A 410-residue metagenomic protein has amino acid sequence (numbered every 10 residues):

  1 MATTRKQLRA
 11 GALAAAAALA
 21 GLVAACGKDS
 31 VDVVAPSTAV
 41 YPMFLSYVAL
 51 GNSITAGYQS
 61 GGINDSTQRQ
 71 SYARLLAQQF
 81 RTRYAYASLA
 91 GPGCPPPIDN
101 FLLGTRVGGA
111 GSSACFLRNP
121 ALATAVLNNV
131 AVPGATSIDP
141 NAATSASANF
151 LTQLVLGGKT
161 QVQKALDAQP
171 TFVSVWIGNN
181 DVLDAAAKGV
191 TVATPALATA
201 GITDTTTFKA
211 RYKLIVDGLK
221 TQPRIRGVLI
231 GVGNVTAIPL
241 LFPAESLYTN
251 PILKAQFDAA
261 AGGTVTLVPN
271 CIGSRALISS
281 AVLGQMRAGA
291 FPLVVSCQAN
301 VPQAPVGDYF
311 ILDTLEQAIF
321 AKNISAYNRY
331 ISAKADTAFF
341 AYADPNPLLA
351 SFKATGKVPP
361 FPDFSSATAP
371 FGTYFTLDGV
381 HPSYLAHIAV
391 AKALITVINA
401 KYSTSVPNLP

Functional and structural regions predicted by a protein language model:
M1-A24: Sec-dependent bacterial lipoprotein signal peptides
G21-L45, T404-P410: Bacterial Sec-dependent N-terminal signal peptides
L45-G61: Catalytic nucleophile-elbow at a beta strand-turn-alpha helix junction centered on a G-D-S/GDSL motif, marking
L50-S53, V175-N180, K188, I230-N234 (+3 more regions): Active-site-proximal beta-strand/loop segments in catalytic clefts of secreted hydrolases
I63-L214: Conserved SGNH/GDSL esterase-like catalytic core that processes O-acyl groups on lipids and polysaccharides
Y72-L76, S366-L409: Histidine-centered active-site loop/cap adjacent to the catalytic His in serine esterases/O-acetyl transfer systems
K164, A168, R211-L229, N323-D344: A structural motif corresponding to the C-terminal end of an alpha-helix and its immediate exit/capping segment
F242-K322, A326-V380: Mobile gating loops/cap/lid regions near enzyme active sites that modulate substrate access
